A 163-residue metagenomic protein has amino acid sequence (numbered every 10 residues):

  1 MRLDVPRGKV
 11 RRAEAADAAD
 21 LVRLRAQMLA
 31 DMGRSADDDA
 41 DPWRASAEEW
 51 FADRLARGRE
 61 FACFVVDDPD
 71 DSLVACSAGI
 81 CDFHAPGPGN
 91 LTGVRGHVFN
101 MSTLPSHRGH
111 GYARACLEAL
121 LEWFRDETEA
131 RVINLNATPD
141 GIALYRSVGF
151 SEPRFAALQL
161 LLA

Functional and structural regions predicted by a protein language model:
K9-R23: A short beta-loop-alpha structural element at the N-terminal edge of CoA-dependent acyl/N-acetyltransferase catalytic
L29-F51: Conserved GNAT-fold acetyl-CoA-binding loop/helix
C63-V65, S72-C81, H97, S102: Conserved beta-strand in the GNAT
G89-P105, L158: Conserved acetyl-CoA binding element of GNAT-fold acetyltransferases
H107-A119: Conserved acetyl-CoA pyrophosphate-binding loop and the N-cap/start of the following alpha-helix in GNAT-like
F124-A137: Conserved GNAT acetyl-CoA-binding A-motif
R146-A156: Conserved acetyl-CoA-binding loop of GNAT-fold acetyltransferases
